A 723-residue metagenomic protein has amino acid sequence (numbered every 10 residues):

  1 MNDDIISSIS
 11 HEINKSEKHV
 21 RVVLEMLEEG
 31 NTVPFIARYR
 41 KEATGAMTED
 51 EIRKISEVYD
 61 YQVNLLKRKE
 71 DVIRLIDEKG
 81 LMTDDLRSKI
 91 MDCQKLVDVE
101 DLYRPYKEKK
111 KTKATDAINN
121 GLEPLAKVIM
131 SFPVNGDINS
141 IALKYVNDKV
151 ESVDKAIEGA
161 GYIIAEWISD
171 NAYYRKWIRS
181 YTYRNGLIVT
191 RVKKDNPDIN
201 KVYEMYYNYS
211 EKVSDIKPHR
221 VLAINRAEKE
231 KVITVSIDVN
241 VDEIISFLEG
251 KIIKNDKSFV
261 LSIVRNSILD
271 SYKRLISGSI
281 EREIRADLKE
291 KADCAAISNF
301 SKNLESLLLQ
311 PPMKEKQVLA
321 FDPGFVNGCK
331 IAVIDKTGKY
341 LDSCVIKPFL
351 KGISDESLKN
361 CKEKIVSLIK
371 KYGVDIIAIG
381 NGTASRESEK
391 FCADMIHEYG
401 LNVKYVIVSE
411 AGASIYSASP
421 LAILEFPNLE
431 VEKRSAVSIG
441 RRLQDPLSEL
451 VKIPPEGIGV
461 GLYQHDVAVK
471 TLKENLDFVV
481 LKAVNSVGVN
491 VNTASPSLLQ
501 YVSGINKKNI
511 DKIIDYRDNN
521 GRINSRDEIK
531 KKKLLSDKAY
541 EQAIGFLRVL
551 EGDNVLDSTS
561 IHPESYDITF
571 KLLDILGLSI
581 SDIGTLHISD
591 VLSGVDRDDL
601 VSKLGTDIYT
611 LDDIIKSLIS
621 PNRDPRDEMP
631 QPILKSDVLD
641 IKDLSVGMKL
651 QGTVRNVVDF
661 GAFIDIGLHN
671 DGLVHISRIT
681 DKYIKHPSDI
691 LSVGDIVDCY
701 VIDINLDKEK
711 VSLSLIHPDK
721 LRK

Functional and structural regions predicted by a protein language model:
M1-R21, E28: Generic start-of-chain signal for non-secretory N-termini
I5, E57, N64-L81, M91 (+5 more regions): Long, highly charged, low-complexity intrinsically disordered interaction regions that mediate electrostatic DNA/RNA
E25-E28, P105, D116-N119, A223-A227 (+15 more regions): Replace "in large, NTP-powered and nucleic-acid-processing enzymes" with "in large, NTP-powered factors and other
N31-A46: Feature marking long nucleic-acid-engaging regions of large polymerase/nuclease enzymes
E51-K54, Y61, L65-A320, G324-N428 (+1 more regions): Duplex nucleic acid-engaging cores and interfaces of nucleic-acid transaction enzymes
L75, K89, E100-Y103, A227-N240 (+3 more regions): Structured, non-catalytic alpha/beta "coupling" segments that mediate domain-domain communication and provide generic
S180-L187, F321-F325, G382-E387, V408-I415 (+5 more regions): A glycine-rich phosphate-binding loop feature that marks nucleotide/adenosyl-phosphate handling sites
L547, G552-D553, D557-K723: Single-stranded RNA-binding regions, centering on S1/OB-family and related RNA-binding modules
